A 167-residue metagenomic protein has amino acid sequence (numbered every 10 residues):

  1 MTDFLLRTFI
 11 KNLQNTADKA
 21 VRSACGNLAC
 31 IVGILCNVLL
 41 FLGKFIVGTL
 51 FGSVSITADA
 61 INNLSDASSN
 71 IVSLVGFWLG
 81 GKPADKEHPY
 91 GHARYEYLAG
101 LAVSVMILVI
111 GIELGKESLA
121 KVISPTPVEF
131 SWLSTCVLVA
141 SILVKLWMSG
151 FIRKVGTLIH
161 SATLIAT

Functional and structural regions predicted by a protein language model:
M1-T167: Alpha-helical transmembrane cores and adjacent cytosolic helix/loop segments of polytopic membrane transporters
